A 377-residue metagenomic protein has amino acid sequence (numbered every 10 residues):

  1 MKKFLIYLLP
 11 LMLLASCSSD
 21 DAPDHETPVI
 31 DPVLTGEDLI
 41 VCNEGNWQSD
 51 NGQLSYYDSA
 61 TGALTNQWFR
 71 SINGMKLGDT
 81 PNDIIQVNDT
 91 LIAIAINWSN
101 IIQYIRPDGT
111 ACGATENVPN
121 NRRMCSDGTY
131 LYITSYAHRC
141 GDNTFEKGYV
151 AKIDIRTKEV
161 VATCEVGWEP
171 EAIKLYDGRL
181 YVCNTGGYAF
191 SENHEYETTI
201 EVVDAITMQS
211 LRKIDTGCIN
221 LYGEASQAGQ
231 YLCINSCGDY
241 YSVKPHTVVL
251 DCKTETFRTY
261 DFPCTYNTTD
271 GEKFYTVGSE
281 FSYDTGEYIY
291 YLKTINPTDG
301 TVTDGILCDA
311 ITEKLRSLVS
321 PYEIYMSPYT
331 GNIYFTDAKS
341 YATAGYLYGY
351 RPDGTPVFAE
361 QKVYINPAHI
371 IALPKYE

Functional and structural regions predicted by a protein language model:
M1-L39: Bacterial Sec-dependent N-terminal signal peptides
V29, K76-I85, P119-G128, W168-D177 (+5 more regions): Repeated scaffold domains used in trafficking and secretory/extracellular systems, primarily beta-propellers
V41, I94, I133-S135, V182-C183 (+3 more regions): Residue position within the beta-strands of beta-propeller blades
N46-D50, A95-W98, C140-G148, A189-T198 (+3 more regions): Short, solvent-exposed loop/turn segments at conserved positions within beta-propeller repeat blades
D50-G128, C140-G141: Post-signal peptide N-terminal segment of secreted/secretory-pathway proteins
L54-D58, E146-I155, Y196-A205, H246-D251 (+2 more regions): Beta-propeller blade signature
A63-K76, G109-E116, E159-C164, Q209-T216 (+3 more regions): A short beta-strand motif characteristic of beta-propeller blades
T163-E165, P170-F281: Acidic, serine/threonine- and glycine-rich low-complexity intrinsically disordered segments that serve as flexible
